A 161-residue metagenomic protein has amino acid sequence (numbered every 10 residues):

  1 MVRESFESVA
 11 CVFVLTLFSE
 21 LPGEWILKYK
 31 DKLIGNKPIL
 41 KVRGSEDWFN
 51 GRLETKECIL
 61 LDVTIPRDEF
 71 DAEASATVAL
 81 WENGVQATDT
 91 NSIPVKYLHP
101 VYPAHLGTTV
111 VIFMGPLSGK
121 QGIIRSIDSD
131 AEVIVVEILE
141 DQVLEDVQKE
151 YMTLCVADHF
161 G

Functional and structural regions predicted by a protein language model:
M1-V12, F70: Eukaryotic Ser/Thr/Pro-rich intrinsically disordered, low-complexity regulatory regions
R3, E20-L27, G35-T90, L106-L154: Basic/aromatic-rich interaction segments and small domains that mediate binding to polyanionic partners
F13-L21: Basic, amphipathic alpha-helix used for nucleic-acid engagement in HTH/winged-helix/SANT-Myb modules and analogous
K28-K30, P100: Short, conserved secondary-structure segments in the cores of folded domains
N91-V101, Q148-H159: Structured surface patches comprising rigid loops and adjacent beta-strands/short helices at the edges of well-ordered
